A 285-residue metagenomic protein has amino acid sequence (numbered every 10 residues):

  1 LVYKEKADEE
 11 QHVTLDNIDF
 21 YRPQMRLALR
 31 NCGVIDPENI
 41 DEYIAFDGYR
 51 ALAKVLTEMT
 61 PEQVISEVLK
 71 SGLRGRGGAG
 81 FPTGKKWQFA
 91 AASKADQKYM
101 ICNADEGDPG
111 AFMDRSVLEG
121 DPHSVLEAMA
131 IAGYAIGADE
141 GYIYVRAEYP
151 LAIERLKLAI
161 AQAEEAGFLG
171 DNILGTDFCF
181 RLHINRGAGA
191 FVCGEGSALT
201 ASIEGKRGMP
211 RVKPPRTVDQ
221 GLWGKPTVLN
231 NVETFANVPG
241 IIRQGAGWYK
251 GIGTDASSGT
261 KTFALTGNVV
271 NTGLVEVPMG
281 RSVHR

Functional and structural regions predicted by a protein language model:
L1-K70, L169, G208-W223: Fe-S ferredoxin-like electron-transfer domains and their immediately adjacent linker/connector regions across
L1-N17, Y21-R22, E140-I160, E164 (+1 more regions): Terminal amphipathic helices with adjacent charged low-complexity linkers/tails
P23-Q24, C32, D41, F46 (+1 more regions): Hydrophobic alpha-helical positions that pack around
A53-K94, K250, A256, E276: Accessory "access/gating" subregions that flank catalytic or transport cores
L69-A90, A132, G189-R207: Conserved phosphate/anionic-ligand binding catalytic regions in large, soluble enzymes, centered on
A95-H123: Glycine-rich phosphate/pyrophosphate-binding loop regions near the starts of catalytic domains
D121-A135: Histidine-anchored nucleotide/phosphate-binding helix
A128-A132, G280-R285: Short amphipathic, charge-patterned alpha-helical segments
